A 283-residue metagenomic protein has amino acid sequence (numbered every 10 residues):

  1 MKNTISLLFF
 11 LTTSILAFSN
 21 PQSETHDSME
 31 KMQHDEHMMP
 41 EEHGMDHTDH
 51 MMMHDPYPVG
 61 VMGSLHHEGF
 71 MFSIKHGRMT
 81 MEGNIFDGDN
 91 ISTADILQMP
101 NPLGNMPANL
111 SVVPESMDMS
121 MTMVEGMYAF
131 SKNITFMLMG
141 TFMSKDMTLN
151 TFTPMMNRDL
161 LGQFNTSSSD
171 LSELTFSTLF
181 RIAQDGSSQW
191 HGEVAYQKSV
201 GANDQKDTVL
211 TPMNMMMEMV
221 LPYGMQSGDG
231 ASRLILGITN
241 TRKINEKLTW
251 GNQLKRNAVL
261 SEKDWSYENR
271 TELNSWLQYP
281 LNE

Functional and structural regions predicted by a protein language model:
K2-F10: Sec-dependent signal peptide recognition, specifically the positively charged N-region followed immediately by
F10-F18: Hydrophobic h-region of N-terminal signal peptides that target proteins for export in Gram-negative bacteria
P21-K198, V209-G228, S232-L236, T241-N245 (+2 more regions): Transmembrane beta-barrel domains of Gram-negative outer membranes and organellar outer membranes
D204-T208: Surface-exposed loop and adjacent secondary-structure segments within mature catalytic domains
G230, E262-E268: Solvent-exposed loop/turn segments connecting transmembrane beta-strands in outer-membrane beta-barrel proteins
W250-E262: Transmembrane beta-strand segments that form the barrel wall of outer-membrane beta-barrel proteins
N257, Y267, T271-N274: Structured, active/binding-site neighborhoods that engage oxygen-rich ligands
